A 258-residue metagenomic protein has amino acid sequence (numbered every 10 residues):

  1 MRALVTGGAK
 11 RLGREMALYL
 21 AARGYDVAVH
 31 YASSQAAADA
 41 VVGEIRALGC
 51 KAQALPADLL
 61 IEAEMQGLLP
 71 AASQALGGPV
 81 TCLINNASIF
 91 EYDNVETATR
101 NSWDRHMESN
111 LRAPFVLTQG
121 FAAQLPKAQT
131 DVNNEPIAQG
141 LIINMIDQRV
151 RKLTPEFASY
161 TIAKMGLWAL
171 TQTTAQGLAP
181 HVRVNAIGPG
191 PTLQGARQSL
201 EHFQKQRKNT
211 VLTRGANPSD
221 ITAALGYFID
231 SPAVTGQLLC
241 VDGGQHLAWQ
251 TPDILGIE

Functional and structural regions predicted by a protein language model:
M1-A28: Canonical Rossmann dinucleotide-binding motif of NAD(H)/NADP(H)-dependent dehydrogenases/reductases, specifically
N86-Y92, G244: Conserved NAD(P)H cofactor-binding loop of Rossmann-fold oxidoreductase domains
N94-V95, T99-M107, Q206: Substrate-binding pocket helix/loop in short-chain dehydrogenase/reductase
T118-Q119, Q172: A short, exposed helix-loop element centered on a Lys and neighboring polar residues
Q129-A179, P191, Q245: Catalytic loop of short-chain dehydrogenase/reductase
W168, L178-T192, V234-V241: Conserved Rossmann-fold SDR core element
N217-V241, H246-L247: C-terminal substrate-recognition "lid" of short-chain dehydrogenase/reductases
